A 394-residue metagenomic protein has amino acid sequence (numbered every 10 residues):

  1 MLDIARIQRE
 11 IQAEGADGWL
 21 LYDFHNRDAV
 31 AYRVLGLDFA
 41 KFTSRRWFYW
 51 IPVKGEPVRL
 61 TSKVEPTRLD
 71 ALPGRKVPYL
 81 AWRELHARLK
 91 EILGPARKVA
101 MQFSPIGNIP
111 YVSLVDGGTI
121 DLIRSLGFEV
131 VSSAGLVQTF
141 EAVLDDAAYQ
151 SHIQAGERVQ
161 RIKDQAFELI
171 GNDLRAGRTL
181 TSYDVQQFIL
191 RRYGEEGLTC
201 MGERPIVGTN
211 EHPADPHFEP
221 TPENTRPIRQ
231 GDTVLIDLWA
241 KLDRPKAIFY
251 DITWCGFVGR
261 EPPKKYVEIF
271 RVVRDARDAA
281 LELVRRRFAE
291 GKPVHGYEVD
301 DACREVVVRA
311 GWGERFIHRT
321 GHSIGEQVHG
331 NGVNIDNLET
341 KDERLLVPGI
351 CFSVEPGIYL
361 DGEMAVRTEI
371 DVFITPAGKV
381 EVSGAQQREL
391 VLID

Functional and structural regions predicted by a protein language model:
M1-D394: Active-site neighborhoods and metal-handling regions in enzymes and metal-associated proteins
